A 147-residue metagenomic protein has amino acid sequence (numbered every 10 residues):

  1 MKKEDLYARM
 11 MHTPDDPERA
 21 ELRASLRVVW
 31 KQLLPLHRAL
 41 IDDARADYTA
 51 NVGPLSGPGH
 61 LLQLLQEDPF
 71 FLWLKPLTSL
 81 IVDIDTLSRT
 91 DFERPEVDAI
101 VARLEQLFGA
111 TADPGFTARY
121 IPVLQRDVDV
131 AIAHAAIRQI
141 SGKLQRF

Functional and structural regions predicted by a protein language model:
K2-F147: Surface-exposed peri-terminal alpha-helical interaction modules
